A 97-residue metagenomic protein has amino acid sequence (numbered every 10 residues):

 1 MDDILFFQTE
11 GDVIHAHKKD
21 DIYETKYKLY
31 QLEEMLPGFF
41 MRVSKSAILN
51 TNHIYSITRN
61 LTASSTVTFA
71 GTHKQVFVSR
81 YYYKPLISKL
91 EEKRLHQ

Functional and structural regions predicted by a protein language model:
M1-V78, Q97: Conserved binding/recognition cores within well-folded domains
F77-Y81, P85: Short, charged alpha-helical segments
P85-Q97: Charged phosphate-binding loop/patch that engages nucleotide di/tri-phosphates or the phosphate backbone of nucleic
